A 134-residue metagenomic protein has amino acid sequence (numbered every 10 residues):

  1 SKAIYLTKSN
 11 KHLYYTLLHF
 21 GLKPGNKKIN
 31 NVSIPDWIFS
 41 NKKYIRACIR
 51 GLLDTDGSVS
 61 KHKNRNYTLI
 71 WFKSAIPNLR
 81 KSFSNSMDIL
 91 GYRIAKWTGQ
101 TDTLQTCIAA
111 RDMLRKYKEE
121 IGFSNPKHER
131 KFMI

Functional and structural regions predicted by a protein language model:
S1-I134: Internal intein/HINT superfamily modules and their associated LAGLIDADG
